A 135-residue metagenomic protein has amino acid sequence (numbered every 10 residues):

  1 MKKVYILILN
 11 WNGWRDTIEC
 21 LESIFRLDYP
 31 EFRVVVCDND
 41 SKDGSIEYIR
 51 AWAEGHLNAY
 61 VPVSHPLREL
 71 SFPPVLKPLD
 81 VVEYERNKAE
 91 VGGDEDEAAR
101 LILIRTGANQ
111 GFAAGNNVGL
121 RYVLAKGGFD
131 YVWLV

Functional and structural regions predicted by a protein language model:
M1-R26, V75, V81-G93: N-proximal low-complexity "stem/linker" segments adjacent to membrane-targeting elements
Y5-I8, V35-V36, W133: Short hydrophobic beta-strand elements that form part of the catalytic alpha/beta core underpinning NDP-sugar/donor
D16-S23, G44, Y48, V118-Y122: Alpha-helical elements of Rossmann-like donor-binding domains used by nucleotide-donor carbohydrate transfer enzymes
E22-E31, W52-G55: Short, acidic, metal-binding catalytic loop of nucleotide-sugar glycosyltransferases
D38-E54, N58, H65-R68, F72-P74: A conserved acidic beta->alpha catalytic loop
N39, T106, V135: Active-site acidic Asp-centered loop
E69-S71, P78-A89, R105-L124: Glycine-rich, basic loop-to-helix element that forms the pyrophosphate-binding segment of sugar-nucleotide handling
F129-V135: Short beta-strand-to-loop acidic/aromatic patch adjacent to the donor-nucleotide binding site
